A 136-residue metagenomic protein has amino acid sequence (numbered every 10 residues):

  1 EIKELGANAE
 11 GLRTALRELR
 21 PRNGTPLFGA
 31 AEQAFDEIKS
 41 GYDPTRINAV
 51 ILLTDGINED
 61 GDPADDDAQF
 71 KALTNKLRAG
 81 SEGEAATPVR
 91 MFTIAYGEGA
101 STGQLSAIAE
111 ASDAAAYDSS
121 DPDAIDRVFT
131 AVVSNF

Functional and structural regions predicted by a protein language model:
E1-A9, L105-I108: Short, flexible, mixed-charge acidic loops at enzyme active sites
L5-N8, Y117, D121: Intrinsic-disorder/low-complexity, polar/charged segments
A9-A15: Short, basic/glycine-rich phosphate-binding loops at helix/coil junctions that contact nucleotide phosphates
L12, Q33-E37, S112-A115: Short alpha-helical scaffold segments that flank and stabilize functional sites
E18-T25, G29-E32, A49, G56-A111 (+2 more regions): VWA/integrin I-like adhesion module and closely mimicked acidic/polar interface patches used
E37, A131-F136: C-terminal alpha-helix
I38-R46: Glycine-rich phosphate-binding loop signature in dinucleotide/nucleotide-binding domains
